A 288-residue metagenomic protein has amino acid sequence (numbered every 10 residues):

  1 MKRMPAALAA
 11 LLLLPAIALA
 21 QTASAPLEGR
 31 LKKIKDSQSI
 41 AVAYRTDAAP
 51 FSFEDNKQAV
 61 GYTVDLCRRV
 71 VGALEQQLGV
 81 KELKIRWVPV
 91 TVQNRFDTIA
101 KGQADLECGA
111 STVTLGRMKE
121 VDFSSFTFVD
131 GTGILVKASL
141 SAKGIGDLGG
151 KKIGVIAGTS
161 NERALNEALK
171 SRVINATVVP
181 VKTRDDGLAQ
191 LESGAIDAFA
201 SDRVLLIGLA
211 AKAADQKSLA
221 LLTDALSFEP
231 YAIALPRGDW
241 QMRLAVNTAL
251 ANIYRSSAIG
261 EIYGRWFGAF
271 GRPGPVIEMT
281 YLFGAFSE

Functional and structural regions predicted by a protein language model:
M1-L8: Bacterial N-terminal signal peptides that target proteins for export
Q21-A25, L31, G61-A73, S139 (+4 more regions): Extended ligand-binding regions for polar small-molecule ligands
Q21-A25, N161-V179, K217-L221, A251-E288: Ligand-binding clefts/hinges and TM-proximal coupling segments of bilobed small-molecule sensing domains
T22-E107: Extracytoplasmic small-molecule ligand-binding "clamshell" domains of the periplasmic binding protein/Venus flytrap
Y44-P50, A59-Q76, S111-T112, D130-R184 (+1 more regions): Bilobed "Venus flytrap"/periplasmic-binding protein-like clamshell domains and structurally analogous long
T46, F128-V136, R203, A210-A251 (+1 more regions): Periplasmic-binding protein-like
R68, G72, V80-D147, S218 (+2 more regions): Acidic, polar ligand-binding/catalytic clefts
Q93-N94, C108-E120, A164-S171, E192-S193 (+1 more regions): A ligand-binding cleft/hinge motif common to bilobed small-molecule-binding domains
